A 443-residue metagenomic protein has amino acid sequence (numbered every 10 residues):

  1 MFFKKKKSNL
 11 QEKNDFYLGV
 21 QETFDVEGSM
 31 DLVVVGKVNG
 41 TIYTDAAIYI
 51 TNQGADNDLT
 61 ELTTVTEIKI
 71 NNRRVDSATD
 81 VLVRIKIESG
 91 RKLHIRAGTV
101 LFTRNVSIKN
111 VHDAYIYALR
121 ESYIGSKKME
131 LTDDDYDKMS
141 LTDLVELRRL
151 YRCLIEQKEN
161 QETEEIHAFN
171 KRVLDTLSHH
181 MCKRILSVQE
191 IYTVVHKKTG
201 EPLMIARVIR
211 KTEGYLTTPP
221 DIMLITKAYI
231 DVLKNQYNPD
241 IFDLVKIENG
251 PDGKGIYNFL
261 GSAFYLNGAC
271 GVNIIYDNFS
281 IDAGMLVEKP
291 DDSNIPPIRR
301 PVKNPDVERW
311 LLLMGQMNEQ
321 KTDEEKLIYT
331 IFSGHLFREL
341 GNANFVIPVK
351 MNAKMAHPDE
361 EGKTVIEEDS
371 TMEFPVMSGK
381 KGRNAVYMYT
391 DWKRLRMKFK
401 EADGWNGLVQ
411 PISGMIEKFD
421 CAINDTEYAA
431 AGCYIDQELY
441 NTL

Functional and structural regions predicted by a protein language model:
F2-S8, N110-L443: An interfacial alpha-helical scaffold signature
L10-Y117: Beta-strand/loop-dominated core regions that host nucleotide or nucleotide-derived cofactor-binding catalytic loops
